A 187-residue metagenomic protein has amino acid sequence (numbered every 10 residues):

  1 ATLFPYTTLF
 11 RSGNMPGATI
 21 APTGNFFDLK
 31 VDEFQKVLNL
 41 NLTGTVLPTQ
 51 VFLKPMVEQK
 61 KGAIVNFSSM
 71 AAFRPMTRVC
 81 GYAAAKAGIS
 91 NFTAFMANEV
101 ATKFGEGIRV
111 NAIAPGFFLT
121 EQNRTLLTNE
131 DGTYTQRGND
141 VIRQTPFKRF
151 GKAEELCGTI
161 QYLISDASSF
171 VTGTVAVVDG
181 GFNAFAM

Functional and structural regions predicted by a protein language model:
A1-T8: Single conserved hydrophobic/aromatic residue that forms the stacking wall/gate of nucleotide- or nucleobase-binding
P22-F26, K30-Q35, R137, V141: Substrate-binding pocket helix/loop in short-chain dehydrogenase/reductase
T23, R74, Q161, T172-M187: Short C-terminal tail/terminal secondary-structure segment of NAD(P)H-dependent dehydrogenase/reductase domains
T49, A85: Active-site helix of classical SDR
K54, N98-K103, S169: Alpha-helical segment proximal to the catalytic Tyr-Lys
S69: Residue(s) in the substrate-gating loop at a strand-loop-helix junction that position the organic substrate next
F104, R109, V171-G173: Short, small/polar-rich loop/turn modules that mediate ligand/substrate recognition or access, typified
